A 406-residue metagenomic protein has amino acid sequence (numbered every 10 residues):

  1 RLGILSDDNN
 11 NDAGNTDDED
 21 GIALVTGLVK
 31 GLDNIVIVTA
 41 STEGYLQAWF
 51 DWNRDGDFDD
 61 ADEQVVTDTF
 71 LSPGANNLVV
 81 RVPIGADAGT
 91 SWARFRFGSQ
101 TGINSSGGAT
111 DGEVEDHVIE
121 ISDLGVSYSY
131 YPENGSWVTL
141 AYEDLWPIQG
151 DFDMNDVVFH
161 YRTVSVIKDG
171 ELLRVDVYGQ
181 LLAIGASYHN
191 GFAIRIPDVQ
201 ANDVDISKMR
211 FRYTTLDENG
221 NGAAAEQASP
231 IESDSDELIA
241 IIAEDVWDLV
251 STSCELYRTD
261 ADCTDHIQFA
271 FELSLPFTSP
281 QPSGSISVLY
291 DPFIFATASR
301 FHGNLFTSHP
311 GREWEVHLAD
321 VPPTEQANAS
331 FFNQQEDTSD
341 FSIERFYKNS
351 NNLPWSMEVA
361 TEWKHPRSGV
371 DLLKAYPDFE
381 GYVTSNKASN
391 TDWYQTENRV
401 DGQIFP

Functional and structural regions predicted by a protein language model:
R1-T139, D144-P147: A broad "non-catalytic interaction surface" signal
N34, G44-A48, V157, S187-F192: Short beta-strand/loop motifs in extracellular/secreted proteins, especially within beta-sandwich accessory domains
V38, Y161, R174-A183: Short, well-ordered beta-strand segments enriched in hydrophobic/aromatic residues
T42-G44, W52-R54, T163-I167, L181-G185 (+2 more regions): Beta-strand elements of well-folded, non-transmembrane domains
N77-F97, S106, A223-A270: Structured beta-strand segments within beta-sheet-rich domains
Y128-L172: Short N-terminal edge-element motif at the start of the domain
R195-A225: Solvent-exposed beta-hairpin/edge-strand motifs
D236-E237, A243-P406: A eukaryote-biased signal for long
